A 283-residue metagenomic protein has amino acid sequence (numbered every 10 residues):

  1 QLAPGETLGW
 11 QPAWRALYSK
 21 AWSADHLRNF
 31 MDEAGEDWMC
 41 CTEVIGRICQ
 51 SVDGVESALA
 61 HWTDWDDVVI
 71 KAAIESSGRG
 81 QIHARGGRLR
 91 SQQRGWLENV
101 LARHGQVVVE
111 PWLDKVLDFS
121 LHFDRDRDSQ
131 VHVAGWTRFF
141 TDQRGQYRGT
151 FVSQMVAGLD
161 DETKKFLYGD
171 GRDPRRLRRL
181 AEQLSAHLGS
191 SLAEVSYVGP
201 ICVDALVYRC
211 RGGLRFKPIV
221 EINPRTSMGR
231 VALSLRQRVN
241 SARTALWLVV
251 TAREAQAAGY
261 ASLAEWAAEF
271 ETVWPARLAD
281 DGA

Functional and structural regions predicted by a protein language model:
Q1-H61, E75-S76: Conserved N-proximal alpha/beta basic substrate-recognition cap immediately N-terminal to, or forming the N-lobe
A21-D25, G54-E56, L89-G95, D173-H187: Well-ordered, non-membrane alpha-helical segments in soluble/globular domains
V44-I48, D67-R94, S120, G145-T163: Glycine-rich phosphate-binding loop of ATP-grasp-fold ATP-dependent ligases
D53, D66-D67, Q92-G149, C202 (+2 more regions): Phosphate-binding site of ATP-dependent enzymes
A73-E75, I222-M228: Short acidic, Gly/Ser-rich segments with clustered Asp/Glu that frequently serve as metal-coordination loops in enzyme
R103-H104, P111, V133, G145-L214 (+1 more regions): A long amphipathic alpha-helix within ATP-dependent nucleotide-binding catalytic cores
R225-T272: Active-site "cap" helix and flanking loop/linker of ATP-utilizing ligase/carboxylase catalytic domains
